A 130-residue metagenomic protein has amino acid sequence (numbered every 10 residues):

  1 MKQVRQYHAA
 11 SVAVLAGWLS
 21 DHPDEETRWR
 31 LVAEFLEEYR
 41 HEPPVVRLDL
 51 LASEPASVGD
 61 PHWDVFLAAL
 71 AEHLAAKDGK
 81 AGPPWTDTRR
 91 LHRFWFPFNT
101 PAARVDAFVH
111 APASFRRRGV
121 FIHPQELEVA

Functional and structural regions predicted by a protein language model:
K2-L74, D78-G79: Charged, helix-prone or intrinsically disordered regulatory segments positioned adjacent to compact structured domains
A76-A130: Charge-dense, extended regions
